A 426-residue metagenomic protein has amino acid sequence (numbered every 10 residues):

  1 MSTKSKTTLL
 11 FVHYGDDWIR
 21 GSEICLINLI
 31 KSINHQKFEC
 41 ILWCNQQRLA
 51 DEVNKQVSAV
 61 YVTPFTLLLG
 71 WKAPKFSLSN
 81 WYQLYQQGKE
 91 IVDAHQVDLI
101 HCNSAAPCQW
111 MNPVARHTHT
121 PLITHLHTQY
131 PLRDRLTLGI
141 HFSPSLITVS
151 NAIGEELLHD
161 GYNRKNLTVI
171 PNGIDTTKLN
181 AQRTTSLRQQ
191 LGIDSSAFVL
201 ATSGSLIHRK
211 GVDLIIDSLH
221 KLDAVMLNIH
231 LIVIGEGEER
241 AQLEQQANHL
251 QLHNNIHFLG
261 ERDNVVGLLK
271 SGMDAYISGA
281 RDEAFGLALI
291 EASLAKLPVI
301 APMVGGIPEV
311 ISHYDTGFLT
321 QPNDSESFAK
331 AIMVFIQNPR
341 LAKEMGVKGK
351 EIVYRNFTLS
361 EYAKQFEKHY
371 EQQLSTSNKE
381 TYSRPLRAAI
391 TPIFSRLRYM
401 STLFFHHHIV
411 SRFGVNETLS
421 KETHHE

Functional and structural regions predicted by a protein language model:
E23-N28, F198-A224, E238-E244, E326: A conserved mid-protein helix/loop that constitutes part of the nucleotide-sugar donor-binding site
L84, C102-C108, L126: Short His-centered aromatic/hydrophobic patch
R116, P121-L126, Y130-N151: A conserved, positively charged/aromatic
A152, G173: Carbohydrate-associated surface elements
Q189, S327, V334, L341-R355 (+1 more regions): A short, well-ordered alpha-helix in the C-terminal region of glycosyltransferases
E261, R281: Aromatic "clamp/platform" in nucleotide-sugar-dependent glycosyltransferases that forms part of the donor/acceptor
P298-A301, I311: Short hydrophobic beta-strand element within catalytic cores of glycosyltransferases and related nucleotide-activated
H313-Y314, F318-S325, V334-P339: Conserved acidic donor-binding segment of nucleotide-sugar-dependent glycosyltransferases
